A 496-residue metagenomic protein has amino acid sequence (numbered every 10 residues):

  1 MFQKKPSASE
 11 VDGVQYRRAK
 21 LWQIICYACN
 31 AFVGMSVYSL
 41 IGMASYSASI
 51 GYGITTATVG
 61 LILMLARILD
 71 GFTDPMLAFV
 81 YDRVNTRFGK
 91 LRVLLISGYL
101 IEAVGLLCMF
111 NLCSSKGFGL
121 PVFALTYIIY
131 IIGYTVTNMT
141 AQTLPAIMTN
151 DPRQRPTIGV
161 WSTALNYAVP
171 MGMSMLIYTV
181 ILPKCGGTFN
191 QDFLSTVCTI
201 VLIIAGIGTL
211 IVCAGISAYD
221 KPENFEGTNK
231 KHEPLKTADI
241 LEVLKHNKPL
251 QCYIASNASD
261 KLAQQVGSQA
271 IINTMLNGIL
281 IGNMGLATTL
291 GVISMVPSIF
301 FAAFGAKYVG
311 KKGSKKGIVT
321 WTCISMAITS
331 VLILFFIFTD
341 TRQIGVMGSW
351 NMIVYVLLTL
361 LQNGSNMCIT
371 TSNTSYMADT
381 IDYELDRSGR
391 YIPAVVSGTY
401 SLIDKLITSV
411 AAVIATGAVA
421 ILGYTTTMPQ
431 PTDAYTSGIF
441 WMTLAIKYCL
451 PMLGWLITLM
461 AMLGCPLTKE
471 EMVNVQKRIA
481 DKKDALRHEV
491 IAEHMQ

Functional and structural regions predicted by a protein language model:
F2-Q496: Membrane-embedded alpha-helical bundles of multi-pass transporters/translocases, especially carrier/permease families
